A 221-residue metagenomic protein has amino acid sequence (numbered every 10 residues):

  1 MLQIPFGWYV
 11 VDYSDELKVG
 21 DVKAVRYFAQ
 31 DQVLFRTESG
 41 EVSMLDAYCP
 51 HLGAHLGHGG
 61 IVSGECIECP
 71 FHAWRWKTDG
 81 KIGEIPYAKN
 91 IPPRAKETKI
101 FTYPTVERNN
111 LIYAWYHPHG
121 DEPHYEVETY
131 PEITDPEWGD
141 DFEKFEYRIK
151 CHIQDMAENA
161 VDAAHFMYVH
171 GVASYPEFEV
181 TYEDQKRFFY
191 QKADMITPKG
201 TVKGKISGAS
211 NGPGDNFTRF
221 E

Functional and structural regions predicted by a protein language model:
M1-G7: Hydrophobic, proline/glycine-rich low-complexity stretches
W8, T102, K144-E146: Well-ordered beta-strand positions in beta-sheet-rich domains
D12-I133: Rieske [2Fe-2S] iron-sulfur-binding domain
E41, G120-E221: C-terminal catalytic domain of Rieske-type non-heme iron oxygenases
